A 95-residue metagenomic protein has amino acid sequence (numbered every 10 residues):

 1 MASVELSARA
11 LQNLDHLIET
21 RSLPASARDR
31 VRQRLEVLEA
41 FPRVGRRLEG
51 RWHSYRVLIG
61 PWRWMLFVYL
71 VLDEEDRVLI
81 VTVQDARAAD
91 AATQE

Functional and structural regions predicted by a protein language model:
M1-R32: Arg/Lys-rich, positively charged N-terminal/basic patches that mediate binding to nucleic acids
V4, V31, L38, V78-V83: Hydrophobic beta-strand residues in large extracellular and virion-surface proteins
L11, R56, A86: Short, solvent-exposed loop/turn segments at secondary-structure junctions
Q33-P61: A short, surface-exposed loop/turn module that caps and links secondary-structure elements
I59-E95: Enriched for short, Lys/Arg-rich terminal
